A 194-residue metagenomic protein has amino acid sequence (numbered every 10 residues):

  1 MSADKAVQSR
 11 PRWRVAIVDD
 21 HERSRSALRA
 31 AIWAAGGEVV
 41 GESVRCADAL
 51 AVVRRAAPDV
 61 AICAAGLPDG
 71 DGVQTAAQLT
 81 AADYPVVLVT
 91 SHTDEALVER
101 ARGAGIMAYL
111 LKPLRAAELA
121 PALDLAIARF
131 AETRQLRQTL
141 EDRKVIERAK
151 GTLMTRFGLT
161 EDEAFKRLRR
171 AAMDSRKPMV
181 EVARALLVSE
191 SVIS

Functional and structural regions predicted by a protein language model:
P11-R23, L28-I32, A61: Conserved acidic segment of CheY-like receiver
E42-V60: Acidic, metal-coordinating helix/loop segments flanking the phosphotransfer/catalytic sites of two-component signaling
R45, D69-Q74: Acidic catalytic/metal-coordinating carboxylates
A51, V73-Y84: Short amphipathic alpha-helix used as the core "switch/output" element in two-component signaling
A64-A65: Active-site residues of response regulator receiver
A96, L114-L123: C-terminal output helix
Q138-S194: C-terminal output/effector regions of signal-responsive regulators
